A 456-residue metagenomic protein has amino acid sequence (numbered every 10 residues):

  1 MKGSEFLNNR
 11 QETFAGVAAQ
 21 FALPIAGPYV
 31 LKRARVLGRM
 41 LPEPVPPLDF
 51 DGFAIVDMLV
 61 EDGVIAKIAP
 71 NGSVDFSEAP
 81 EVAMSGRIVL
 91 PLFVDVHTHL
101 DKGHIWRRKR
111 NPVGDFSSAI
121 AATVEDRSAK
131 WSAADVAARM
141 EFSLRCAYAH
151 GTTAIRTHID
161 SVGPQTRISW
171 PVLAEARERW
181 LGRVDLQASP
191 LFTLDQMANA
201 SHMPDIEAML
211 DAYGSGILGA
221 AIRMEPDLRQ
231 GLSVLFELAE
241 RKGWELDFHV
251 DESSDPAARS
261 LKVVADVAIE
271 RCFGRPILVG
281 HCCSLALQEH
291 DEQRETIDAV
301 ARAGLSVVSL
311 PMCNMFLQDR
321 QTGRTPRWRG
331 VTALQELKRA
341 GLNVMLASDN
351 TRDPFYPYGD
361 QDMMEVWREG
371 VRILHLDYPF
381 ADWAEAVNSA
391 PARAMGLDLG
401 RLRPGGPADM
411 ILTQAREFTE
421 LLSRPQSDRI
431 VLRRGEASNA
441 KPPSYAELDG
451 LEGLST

Functional and structural regions predicted by a protein language model:
M1-F76, F418: N-terminal metal-binding scaffold of metallo-dependent hydrolase/deaminase domains
P46, R393, P404-T456: C-terminal cap of metal-dependent C-N hydrolases
G72-L90: Active-site metal-binding motif and surrounding structural segment of the metallo-beta-lactamase
R87-K109, S253-S254: Di-metal (Zn2+ and/or Mg2+/Mn2+) metal-binding site signature of metallo-dependent hydrolases with the MBL/beta-CASP
R87-V89, W106-H158, P164-R179, D205-D211: Alpha-helical scaffold segments that flank or form the walls of functional sites
H104-V136, M209, G214, K242 (+4 more regions): Active-site gating loops and adjacent loop-to-helix segments of metal-dependent hydrolytic enzymes
I168-G182, A198-S306, G323-L346, G400: Histidine/acidic residue-rich metal-binding segments in metalloenzymes
E245, D266-I277, L317, W328-T413: His/Asp/Glu-enriched, well-ordered alpha-helical/loop segment that forms or immediately abuts the divalent-metal
